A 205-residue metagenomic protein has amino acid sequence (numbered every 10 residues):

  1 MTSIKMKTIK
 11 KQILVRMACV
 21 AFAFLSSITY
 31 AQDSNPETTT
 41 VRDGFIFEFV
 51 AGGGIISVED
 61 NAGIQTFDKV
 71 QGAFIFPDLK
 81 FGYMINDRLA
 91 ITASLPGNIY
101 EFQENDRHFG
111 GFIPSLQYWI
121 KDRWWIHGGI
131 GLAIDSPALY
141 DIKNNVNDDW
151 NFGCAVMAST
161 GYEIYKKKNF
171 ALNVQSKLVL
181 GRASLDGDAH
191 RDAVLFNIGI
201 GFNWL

Functional and structural regions predicted by a protein language model:
M1-R42, L205: Cleavable N-terminal export/targeting peptides
Y30-Y100, G201-L205: Short glycine/proline- and aromatic-enriched beta-strand/turn motifs that initiate or cap beta-hairpins
D43-F45, Q71-I75, D106-F112, W150-V156 (+1 more regions): Residues that define the transmembrane beta-barrel architecture of outer-membrane proteins
F47-A51, A93, L116, I126-I130 (+3 more regions): Membrane-embedded beta-strand positions of outer-membrane beta-barrel proteins
V58-A62, G129-N151, G161-E163, F170-K177: Outer-membrane beta-barrel translocator/channel fold
V58-T66, Q103-G110, P137-V146, S184-D192: Outer-membrane beta-barrel translocator domains and adjoining extracellular loop/strand segments of Gram-negative
R88-I91, R123-I126, K166-L172, W204: Repeated loop/turn-to-beta-strand initiation elements of outer-membrane beta-barrel proteins
I164, R191-L205: Outer-membrane beta-barrel "beta-signal"
